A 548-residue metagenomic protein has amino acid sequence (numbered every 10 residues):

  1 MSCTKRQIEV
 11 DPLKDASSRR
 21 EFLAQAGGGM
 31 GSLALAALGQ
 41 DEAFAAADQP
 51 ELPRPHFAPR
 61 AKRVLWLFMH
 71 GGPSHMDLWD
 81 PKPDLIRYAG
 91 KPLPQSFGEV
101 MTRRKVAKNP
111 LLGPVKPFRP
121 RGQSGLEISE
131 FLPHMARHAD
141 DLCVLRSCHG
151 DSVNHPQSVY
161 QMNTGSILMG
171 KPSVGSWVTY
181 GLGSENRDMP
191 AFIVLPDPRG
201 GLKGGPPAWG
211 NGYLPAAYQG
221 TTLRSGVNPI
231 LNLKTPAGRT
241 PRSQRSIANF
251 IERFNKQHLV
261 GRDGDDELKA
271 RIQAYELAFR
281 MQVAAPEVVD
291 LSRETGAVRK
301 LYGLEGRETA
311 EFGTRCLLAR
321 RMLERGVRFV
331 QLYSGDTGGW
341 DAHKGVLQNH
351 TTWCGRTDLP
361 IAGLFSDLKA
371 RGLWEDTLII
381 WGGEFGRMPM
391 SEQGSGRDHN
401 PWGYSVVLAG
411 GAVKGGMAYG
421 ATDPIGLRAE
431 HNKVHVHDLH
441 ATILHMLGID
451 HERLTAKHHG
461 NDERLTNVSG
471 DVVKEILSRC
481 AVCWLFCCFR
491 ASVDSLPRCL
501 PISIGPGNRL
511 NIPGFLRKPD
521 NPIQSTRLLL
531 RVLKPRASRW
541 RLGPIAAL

Functional and structural regions predicted by a protein language model:
S2-C483: Ligand-binding pockets and gating/stacking loops
E9, A481, R490-S492, R531: Detector for intrinsically disordered, low-structure N-terminal pre-sequences
A46, P59, C488-A491, R517-K518: Generic detector of N-terminal low-structure segments
C480-C483, C487-C488, C499: Cysteine-centered motifs
F486, S492-S495, S503, S525 (+1 more regions): Serine residues within intrinsically disordered or low-complexity segments
S492, P506, I512-S525, P544: Intrinsically disordered, low-complexity segments enriched in serine/proline and basic residues
C499-P501, N508, G514, T526 (+1 more regions): Ser/Thr/Pro/Gly-rich low-complexity, intrinsically disordered segments
W540-A547: Short, intrinsically disordered C-terminal tails of secreted or membrane-associated proteins
